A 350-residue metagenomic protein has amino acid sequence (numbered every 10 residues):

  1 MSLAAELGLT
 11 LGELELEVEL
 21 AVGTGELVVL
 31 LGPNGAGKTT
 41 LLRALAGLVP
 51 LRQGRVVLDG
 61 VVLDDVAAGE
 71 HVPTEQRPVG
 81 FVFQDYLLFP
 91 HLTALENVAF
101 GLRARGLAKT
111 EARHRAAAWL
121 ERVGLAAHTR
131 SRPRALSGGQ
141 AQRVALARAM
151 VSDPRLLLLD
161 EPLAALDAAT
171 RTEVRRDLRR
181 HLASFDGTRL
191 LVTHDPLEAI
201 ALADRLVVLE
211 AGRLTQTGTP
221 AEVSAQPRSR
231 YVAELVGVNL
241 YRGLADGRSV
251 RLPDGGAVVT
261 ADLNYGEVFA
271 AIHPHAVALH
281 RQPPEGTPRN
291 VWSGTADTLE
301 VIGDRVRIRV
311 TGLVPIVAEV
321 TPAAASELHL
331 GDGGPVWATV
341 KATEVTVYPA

Functional and structural regions predicted by a protein language model:
V18-V29, F89: Pre-Walker A (P-loop) beta-loop-beta motif of ABC nucleotide-binding domains
V29, H71-P73, R77-L87, A99 (+1 more regions): ABC nucleotide-binding domain signature
L31-P33: The feature captures the beta-strand-to-loop junction immediately N-terminal to the Walker
T39-L42, V144: ABC ATPase nucleotide-binding domain helices that frame the ATP-binding cleft
A46: Helix-to-loop junction immediately C-terminal to a conserved catalytic motif
R55-P78, A108: ABC ATPase NBD Q-loop/coupling interface
P78-G80, T93-R228: ABC ATPase nucleotide-binding domains
D254-E300, P322-A350: Glycine/charge-rich catalytic "coupling/switch" loops of P-loop NTPases
